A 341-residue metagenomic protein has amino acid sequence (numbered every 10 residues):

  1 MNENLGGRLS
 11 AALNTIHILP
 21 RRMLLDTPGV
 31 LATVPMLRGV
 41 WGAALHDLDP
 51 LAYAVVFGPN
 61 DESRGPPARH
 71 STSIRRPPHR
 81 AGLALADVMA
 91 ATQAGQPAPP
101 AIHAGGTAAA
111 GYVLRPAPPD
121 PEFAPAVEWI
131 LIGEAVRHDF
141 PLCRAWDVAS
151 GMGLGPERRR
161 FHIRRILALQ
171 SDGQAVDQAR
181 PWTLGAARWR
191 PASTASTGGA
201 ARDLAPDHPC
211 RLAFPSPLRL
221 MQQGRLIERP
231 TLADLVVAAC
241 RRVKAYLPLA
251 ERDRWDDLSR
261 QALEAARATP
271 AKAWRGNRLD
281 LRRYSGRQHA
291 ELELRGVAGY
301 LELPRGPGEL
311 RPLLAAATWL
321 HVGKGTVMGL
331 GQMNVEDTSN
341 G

Functional and structural regions predicted by a protein language model:
M1-G341: RNA-interacting cores
